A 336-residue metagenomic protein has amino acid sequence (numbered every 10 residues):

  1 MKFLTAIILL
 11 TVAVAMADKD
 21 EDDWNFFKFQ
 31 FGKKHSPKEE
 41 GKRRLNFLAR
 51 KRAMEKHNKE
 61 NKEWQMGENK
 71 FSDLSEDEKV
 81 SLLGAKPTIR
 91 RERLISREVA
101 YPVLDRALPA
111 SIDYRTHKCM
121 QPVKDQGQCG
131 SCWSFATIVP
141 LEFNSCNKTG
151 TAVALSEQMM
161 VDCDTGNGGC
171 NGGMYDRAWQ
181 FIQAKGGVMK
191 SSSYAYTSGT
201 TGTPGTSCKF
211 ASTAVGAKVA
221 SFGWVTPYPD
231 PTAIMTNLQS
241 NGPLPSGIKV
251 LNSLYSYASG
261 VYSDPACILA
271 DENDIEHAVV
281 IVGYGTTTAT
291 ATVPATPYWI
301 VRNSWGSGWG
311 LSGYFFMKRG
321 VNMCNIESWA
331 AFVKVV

Functional and structural regions predicted by a protein language model:
K2-V336: Catalytic-core signature of thiol
